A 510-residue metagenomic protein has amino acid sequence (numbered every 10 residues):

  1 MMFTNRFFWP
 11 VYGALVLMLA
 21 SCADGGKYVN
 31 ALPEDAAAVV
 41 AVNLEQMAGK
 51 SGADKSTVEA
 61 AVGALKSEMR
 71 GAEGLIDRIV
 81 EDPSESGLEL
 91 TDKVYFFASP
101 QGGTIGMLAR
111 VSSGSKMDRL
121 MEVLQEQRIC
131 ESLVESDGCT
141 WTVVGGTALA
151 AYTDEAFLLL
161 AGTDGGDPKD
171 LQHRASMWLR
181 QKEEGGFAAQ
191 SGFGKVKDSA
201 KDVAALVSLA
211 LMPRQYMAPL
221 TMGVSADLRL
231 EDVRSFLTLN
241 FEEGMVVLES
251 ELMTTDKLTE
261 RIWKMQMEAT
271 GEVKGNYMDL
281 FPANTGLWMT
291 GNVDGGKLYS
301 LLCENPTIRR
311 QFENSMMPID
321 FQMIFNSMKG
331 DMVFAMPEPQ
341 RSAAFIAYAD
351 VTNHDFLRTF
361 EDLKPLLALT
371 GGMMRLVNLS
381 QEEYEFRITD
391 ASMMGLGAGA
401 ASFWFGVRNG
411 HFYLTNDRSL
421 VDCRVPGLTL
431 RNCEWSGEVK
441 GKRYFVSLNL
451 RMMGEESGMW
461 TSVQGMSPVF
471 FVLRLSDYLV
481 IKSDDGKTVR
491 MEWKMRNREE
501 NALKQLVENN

Functional and structural regions predicted by a protein language model:
M1-A20: Sec-dependent bacterial lipoprotein signal peptides
C22-T140, G145, R180, F187-A344 (+2 more regions): Structural boundary/hinge residues at secondary-structure and domain interfaces
V58, L65-D92, Q127-E243, N314-P318 (+3 more regions): An internal, short helix-loop-strand segment that often contains or flanks glycine-aspartate motifs
R110-K116, T163-G166, V351-D355, D417-L420: Helix N-cap motif at beta-to-alpha junctions
A156-L160, L237-T238, E242-K257, S342-F345 (+3 more regions): Short, hydrophobic/proline-enriched secondary-structure or compact coil segments at domain edges
G291-V293, A349-V351, T415-R418, L448 (+1 more regions): Active-site proximal loops enriched in glycine and acidic residues that flank catalytic Cys/His/Asp and coordinate
I346, L363, L450-M452, T461 (+1 more regions): Exposed, low-structure sequence patches enriched in small/polar residues
W493-N510: Short, low-complexity, Pro/Ser/Thr/Gly-rich segments in the mature regions of secreted, periplasmic
